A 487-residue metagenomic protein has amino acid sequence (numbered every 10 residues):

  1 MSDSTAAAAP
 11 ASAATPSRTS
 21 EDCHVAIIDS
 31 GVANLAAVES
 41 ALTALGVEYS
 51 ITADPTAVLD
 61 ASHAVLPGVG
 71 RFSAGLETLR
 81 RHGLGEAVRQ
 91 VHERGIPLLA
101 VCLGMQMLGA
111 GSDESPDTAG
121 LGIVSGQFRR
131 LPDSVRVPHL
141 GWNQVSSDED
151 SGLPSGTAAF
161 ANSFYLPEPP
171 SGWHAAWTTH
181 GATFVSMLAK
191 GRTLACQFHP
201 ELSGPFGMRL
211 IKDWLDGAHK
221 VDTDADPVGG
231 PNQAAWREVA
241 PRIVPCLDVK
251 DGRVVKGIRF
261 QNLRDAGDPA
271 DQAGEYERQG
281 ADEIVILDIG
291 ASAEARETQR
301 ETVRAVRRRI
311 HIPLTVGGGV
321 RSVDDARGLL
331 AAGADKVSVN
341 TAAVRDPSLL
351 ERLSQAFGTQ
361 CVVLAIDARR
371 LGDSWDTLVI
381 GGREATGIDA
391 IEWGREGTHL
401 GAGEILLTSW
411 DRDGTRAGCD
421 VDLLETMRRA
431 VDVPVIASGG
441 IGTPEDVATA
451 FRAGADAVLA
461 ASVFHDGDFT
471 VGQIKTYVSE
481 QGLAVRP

Functional and structural regions predicted by a protein language model:
M1-I96, Q127-R129, F206-M208, K212-W236: N-terminal beta1-alpha1 cap of cysteine-dependent amidohydrolase-like domains
V69-N143: Cysteine-nucleophile active-site neighborhood
A110-F184: Pocket-forming structural segment of enzyme catalytic cores
P169-P170, T178-H219: A glycine-centered loop/beta-turn motif at secondary-structure junctions
V249-K256, F260, A334-D413: Conserved anion-binding
E283-T302, T341, L406-G418: Glycine-rich, proline-tolerant flexible connector loops at the mouths of alpha/beta enzymes
I310-V337, D422-V458: Catalytic cores of alpha/beta
L350-F357, T449-P487: C-terminal helical cap(s) of enzyme catalytic domains, especially alpha/beta-barrels
